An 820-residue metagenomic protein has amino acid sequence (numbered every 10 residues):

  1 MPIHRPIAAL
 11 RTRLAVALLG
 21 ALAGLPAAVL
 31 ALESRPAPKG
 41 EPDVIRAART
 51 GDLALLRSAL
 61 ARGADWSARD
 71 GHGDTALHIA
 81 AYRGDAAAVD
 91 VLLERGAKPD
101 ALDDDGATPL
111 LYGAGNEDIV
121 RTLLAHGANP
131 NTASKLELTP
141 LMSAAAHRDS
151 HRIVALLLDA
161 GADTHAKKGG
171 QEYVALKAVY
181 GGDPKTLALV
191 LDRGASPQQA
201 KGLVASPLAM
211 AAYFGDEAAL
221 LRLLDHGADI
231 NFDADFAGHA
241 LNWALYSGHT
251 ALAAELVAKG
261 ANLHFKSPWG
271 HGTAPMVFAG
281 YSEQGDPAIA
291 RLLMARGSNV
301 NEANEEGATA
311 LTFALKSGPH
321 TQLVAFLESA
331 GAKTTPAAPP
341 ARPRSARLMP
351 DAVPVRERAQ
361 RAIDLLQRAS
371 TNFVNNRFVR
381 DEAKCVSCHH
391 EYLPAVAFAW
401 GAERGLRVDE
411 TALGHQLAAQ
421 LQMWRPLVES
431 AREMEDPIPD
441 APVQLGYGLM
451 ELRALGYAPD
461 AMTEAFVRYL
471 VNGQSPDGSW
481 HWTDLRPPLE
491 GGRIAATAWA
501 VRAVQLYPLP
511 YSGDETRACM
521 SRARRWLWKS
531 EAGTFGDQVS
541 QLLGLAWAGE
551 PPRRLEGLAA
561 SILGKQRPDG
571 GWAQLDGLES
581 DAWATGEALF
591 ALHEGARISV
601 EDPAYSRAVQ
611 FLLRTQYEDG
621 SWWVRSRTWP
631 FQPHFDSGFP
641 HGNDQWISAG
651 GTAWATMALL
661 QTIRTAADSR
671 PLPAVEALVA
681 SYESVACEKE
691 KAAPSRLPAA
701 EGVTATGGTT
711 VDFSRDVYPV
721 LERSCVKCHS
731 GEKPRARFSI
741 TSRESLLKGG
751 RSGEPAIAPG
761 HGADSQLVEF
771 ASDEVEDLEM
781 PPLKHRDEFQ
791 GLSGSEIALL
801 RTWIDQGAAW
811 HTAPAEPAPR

Functional and structural regions predicted by a protein language model:
V16-P26: Bacterial N-terminal signal peptides
V29-R62, G71-D74, E94, A155 (+6 more regions): Intrinsically disordered, low-complexity regulatory segments in ankyrin-centric signaling systems
A37-R46, R69-T75, L102-T108, A133-P140 (+6 more regions): Ankyrin-repeat boundary/"N-cap" motif
R46-G51, I79-D85, Y112-E117, S143-S150 (+5 more regions): Ankyrin repeat A-helix N-terminal signature
A48, L60-A61, A81, L93-E94 (+17 more regions): Ankyrin-repeat helical core positions
R57-D65, D90-K98, R121-N129, A155-D163 (+5 more regions): Ankyrin repeat domain, specifically the short helix-to-loop turn at the C-terminus of the second helix of each repeat
D74, A330-R342, D668-R820: Aromatic- and Gly/Pro-enriched helix-to-coil junctions and flexible linker segments
G96, G161, H165-K167, G227 (+6 more regions): Preference for long, amphipathic alpha-helical scaffolds in soluble/luminal domains and all-alpha bundles
